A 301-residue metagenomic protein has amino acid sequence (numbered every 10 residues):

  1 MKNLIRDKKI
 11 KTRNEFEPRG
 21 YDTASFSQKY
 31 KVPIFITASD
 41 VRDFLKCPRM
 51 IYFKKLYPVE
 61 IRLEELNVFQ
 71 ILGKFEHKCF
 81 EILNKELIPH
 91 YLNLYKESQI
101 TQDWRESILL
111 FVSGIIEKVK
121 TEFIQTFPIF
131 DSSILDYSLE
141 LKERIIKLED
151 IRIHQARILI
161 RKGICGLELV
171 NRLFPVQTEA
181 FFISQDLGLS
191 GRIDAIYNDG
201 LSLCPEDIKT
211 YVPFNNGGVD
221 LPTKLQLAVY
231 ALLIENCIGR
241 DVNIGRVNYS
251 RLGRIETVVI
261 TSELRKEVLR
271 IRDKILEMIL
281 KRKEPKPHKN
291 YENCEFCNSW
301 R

Functional and structural regions predicted by a protein language model:
M1-N198: Metal-dependent nuclease catalytic cores that hydrolyze phosphodiester bonds in DNA/RNA, characterized by
N3, K9-T12, I36, Q185-L187 (+2 more regions): Metal-dependent nuclease catalytic regions and adjoining charged, substrate-binding loops involved in nucleic-acid end
F44, Y52-F53, Y230, Y249 (+1 more regions): Aromatic side chains
C47, E76, T178, G191-N216 (+1 more regions): Conserved catalytic cores of phosphodiester-cleaving nucleases, focusing on short active-site segments
L56-Y57, I208-V212, Y249-R251: Short, histidine-centered active-site or binding-site loop motifs used for metal coordination, general acid-base
T223-L227: Amphipathic alpha-helical segments in well-structured domains
